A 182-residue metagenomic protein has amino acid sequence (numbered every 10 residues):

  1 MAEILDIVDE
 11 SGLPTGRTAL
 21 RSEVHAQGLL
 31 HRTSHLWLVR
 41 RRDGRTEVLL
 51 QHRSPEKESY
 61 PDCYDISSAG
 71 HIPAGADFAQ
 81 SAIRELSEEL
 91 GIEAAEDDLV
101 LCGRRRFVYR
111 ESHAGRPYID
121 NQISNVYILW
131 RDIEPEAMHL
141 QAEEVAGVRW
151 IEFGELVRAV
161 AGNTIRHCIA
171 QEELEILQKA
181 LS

Functional and structural regions predicted by a protein language model:
A2-G44: Acidic, metal-coordinating catalytic segment for phosphate/diphosphate chemistry, firing primarily on the Nudix
L5, G28-L29, V48, A137 (+1 more regions): A residue-level structural signature of the nucleotidyltransferase/glycosyltransferase Rossmann-like core
R17, Q51, C102-R104: Residue-level detector of high-confidence beta-strand sites
S22, D62-Y64, S68, A74 (+1 more regions): Nudix hydrolase/Nudix homology domain
E23-T33, G44-R84, E88: Conserved Nudix-box catalytic region and its N-terminal flanking loop in Nudix hydrolases and closely related
R45, P61, A94-E96, P135: Short secondary-structure junction motifs
E93-R104: A short coil-to-beta-strand element that immediately follows conserved catalytic motifs
